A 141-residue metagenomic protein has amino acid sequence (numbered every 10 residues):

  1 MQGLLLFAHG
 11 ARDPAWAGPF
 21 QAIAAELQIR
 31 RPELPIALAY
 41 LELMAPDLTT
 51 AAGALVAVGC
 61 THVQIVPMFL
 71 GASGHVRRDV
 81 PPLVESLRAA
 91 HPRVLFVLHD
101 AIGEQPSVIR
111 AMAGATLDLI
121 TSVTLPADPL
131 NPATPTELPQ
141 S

Functional and structural regions predicted by a protein language model:
M1-S141: Active-site-proximal alpha-helix that buttresses catalytic centers in soluble enzyme cores
